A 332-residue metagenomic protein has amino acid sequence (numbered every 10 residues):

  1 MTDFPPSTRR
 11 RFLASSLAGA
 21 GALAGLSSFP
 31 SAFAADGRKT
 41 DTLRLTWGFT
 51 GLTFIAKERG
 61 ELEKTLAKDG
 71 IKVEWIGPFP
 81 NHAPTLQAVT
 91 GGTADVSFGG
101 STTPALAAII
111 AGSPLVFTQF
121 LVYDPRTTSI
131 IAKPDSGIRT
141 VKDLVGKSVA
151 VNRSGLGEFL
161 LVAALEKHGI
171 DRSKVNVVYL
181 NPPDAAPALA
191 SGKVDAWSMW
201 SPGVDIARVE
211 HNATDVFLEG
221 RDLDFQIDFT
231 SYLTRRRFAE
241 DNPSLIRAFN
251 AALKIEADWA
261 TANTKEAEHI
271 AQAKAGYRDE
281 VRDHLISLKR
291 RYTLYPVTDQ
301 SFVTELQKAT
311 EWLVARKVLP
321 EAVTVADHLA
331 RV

Functional and structural regions predicted by a protein language model:
M1-S7, R11, S16-L23: N-terminal secretory signal peptides
G21, A32-F33: Cleavable N-terminal signal peptides
A35-I170, N176-Y179, D195-S201, Q226: Short, glycine-/small- and polar/acidic-enriched structural segments that line small-molecule recognition paths
E63-I71, R221-D224, T293-F302: Short, solvent-exposed loop/beta-turn-alpha elements that line the ligand-binding surface or hinge of extracytoplasmic
T103, P183-A273: Pocket-lining segment of extracytoplasmic ligand-binding domains
L121-A132, A213-F238, R291, A326-V332: Periplasmic-binding protein-like
E240-V318: Secondary-structure end/capping motifs
T310-V332: Conserved C-terminal helix/tail region of periplasmic/extracytoplasmic solute-binding proteins
